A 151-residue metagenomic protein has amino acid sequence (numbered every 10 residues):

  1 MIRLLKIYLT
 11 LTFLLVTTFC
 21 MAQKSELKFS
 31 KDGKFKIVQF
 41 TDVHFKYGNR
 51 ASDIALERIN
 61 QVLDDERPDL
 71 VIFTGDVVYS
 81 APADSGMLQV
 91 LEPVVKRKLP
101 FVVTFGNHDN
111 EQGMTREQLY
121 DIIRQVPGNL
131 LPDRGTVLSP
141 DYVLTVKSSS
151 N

Functional and structural regions predicted by a protein language model:
M1-Q23: Bacterial Sec-dependent N-terminal signal peptides
R3, V62, V71, V103-T104: Short, intrinsically disordered/low-complexity patches at protein termini and at juxtamembrane boundaries
K6-Y8, Q39-D42, I72, E111-M114 (+1 more regions): A generic short-segment signal for beta-strand/edge and adjacent turn/coil regions
M21-V94: N-terminal active-site segment of His-dependent metallophosphoesterases
K24, L88-N151: Extended active-site neighborhood of metal-dependent phosphoesterases/phosphodiesterases
